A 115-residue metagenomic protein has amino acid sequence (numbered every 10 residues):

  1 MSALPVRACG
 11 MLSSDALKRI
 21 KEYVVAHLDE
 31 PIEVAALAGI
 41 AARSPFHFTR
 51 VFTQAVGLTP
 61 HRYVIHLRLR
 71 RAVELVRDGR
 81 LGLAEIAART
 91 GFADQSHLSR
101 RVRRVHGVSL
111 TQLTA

Functional and structural regions predicted by a protein language model:
S2-R7, R19, P31-L67, A87-L113: Basic/polar phosphate-binding segments, predominantly the helix-turn-helix DNA-binding elements of transcriptional
A8-D15, A115: Basic, helix-initiating cap at the start of DNA-binding domains
V24-L28, V76: Short helix-to-turn junction characteristic of helix-turn-helix DNA-binding domains, especially the helix
P31, R80-L81: Residue at a beta-strand N-cap/secondary-structure junction
